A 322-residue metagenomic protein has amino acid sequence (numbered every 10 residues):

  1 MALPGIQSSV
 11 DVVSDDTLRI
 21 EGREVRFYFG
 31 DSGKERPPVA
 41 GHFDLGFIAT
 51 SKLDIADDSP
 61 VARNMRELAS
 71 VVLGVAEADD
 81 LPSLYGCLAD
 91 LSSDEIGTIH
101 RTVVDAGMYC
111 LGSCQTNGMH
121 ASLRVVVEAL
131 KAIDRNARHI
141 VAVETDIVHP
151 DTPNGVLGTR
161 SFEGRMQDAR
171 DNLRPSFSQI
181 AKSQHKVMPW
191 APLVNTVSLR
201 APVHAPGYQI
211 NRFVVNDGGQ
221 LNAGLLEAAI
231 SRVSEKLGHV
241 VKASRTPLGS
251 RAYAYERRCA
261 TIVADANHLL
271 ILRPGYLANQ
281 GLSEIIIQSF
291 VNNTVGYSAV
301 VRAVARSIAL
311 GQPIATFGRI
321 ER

Functional and structural regions predicted by a protein language model:
M1-G155, G318: N-terminal Rossmann-like NAD(P) cofactor-binding subdomain of oxidoreductases, focused on the glycine-rich
M1-R23, Y28-D31, R138-I286: C-terminal substrate-binding/catalytic lobe of Rossmann-fold NAD(P)-dependent oxidoreductases
I55, N117-H120, R174-S178, A205 (+2 more regions): Electropositive phosphate-/nucleotide-binding environments in soluble metabolic enzymes
M108-L111, V125, Q167-L173, Q288-F290: Short beta-strand and adjoining strand-loop segment in the mid-core of the Rossmann-like NAD(P)-dependent dehydrogenase
C114, H149, D217, V291-N293: Residue-level signal for short, function-critical loop segments
M119-V127, Q184, V300-A305: Buried hydrophobic packing segments
V126-D134, M188-P192, I230-G238, A305-Q312: Structural signal for hydrophobic packing residues in well-ordered secondary-structure cores of soluble enzyme domains
L282, I286-R322: Generic C-terminus detector
